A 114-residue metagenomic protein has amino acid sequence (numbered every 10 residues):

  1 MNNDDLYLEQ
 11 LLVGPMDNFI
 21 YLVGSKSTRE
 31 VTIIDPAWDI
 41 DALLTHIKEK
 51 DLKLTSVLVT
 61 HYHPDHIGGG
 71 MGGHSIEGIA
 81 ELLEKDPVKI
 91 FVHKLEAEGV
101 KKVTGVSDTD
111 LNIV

Functional and structural regions predicted by a protein language model:
N2-K50: Conserved beta-strand hairpin/beta-sheet module of binuclear metal-dependent hydrolase folds, prominently
D39-V114: Active-site HxH/HxHxD metal-binding segment of metal-dependent hydrolases
